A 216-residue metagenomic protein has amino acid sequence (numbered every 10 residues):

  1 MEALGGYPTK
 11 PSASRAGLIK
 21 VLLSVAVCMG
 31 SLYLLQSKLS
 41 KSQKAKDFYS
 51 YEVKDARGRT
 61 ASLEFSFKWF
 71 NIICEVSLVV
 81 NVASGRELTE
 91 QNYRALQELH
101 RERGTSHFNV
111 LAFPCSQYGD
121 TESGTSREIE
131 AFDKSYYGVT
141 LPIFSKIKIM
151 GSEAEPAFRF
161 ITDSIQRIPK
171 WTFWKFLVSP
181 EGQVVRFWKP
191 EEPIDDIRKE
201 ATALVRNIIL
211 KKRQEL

Functional and structural regions predicted by a protein language model:
M1-R15: Short, low-complexity, Lys/Arg-enriched N-terminal segments of secretory-pathway carbohydrate enzymes
I19-L34: Hydrophobic membrane-insertion alpha-helices, especially the h-region of bacterial N-terminal signal peptides
L32-F67, L88-Q91: N-terminal "domain-start" segment that seeds a small globular fold
F70, C74-V76, G85-P114, D133-Y137: Conserved helix-turn-beta segment immediately C-terminal to the redox Cys motif in thioredoxin-like folds
G104-S126, V139-S152: Thiol-based oxidoreductase modules, predominantly thioredoxin-like and allied folds used for disulfide exchange
R127-T172: Short, internal strand/loop/helix patches that form the active-site neighborhood or redox-interaction surface
P156-L216: Thiol-/selenol-based redox modules, centered on thioredoxin-like and closely related oxidoreductase domains
